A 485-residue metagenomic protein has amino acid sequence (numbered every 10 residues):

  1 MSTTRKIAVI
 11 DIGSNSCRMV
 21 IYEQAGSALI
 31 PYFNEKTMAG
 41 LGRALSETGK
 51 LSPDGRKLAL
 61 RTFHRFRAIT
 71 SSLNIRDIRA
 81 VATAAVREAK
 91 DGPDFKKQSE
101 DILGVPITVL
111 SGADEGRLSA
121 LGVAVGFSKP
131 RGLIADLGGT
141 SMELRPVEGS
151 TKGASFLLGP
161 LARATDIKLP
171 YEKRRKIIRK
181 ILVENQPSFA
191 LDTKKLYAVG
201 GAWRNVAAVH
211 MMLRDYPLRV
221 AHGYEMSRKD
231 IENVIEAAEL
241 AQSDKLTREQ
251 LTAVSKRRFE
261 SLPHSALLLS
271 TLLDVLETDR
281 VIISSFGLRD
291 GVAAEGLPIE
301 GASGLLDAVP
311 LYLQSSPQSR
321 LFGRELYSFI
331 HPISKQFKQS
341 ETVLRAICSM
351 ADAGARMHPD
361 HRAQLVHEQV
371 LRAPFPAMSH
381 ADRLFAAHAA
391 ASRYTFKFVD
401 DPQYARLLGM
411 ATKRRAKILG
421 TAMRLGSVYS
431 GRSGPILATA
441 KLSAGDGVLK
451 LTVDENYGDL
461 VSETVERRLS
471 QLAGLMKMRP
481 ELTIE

Functional and structural regions predicted by a protein language model:
M1-K36: Early-domain small/polar-rich strand-loop-helix modules and first-structured segments of the mature chain
S2-I7, I21-Q24, G40, A44-A68 (+10 more regions): Helical "lid/coupling" subdomains associated with nucleotide-phosphate turnover
D11-S16, A135-S141, V199-A202, S285: A short acidic Gly-Thr/Ser loop motif
N15, S27, T140, G447-L449: Beta-strand-connecting loop/turn residues
A80: Dinucleotide-binding Rossmann-like beta1-alpha1 core, especially the glycine-rich loop that anchors the ADP
Q98: Acidic donor-binding segment of Leloir-type glycosyltransferases
M476-E485: A short amphipathic beta-strand at an alpha->beta junction
